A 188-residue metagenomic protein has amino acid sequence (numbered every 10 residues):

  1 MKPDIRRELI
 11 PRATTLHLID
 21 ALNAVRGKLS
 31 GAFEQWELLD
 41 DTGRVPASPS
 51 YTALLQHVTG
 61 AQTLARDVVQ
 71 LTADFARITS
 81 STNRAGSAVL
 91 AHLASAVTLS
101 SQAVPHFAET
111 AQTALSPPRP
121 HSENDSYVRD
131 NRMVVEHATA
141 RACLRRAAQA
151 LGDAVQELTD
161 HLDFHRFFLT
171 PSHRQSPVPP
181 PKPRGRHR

Functional and structural regions predicted by a protein language model:
M1-Q62: Leu/Val/Ala/Ile-rich N-terminal alpha-helices, chiefly Sec-type signal peptides and the beginnings
K2-I5, D41, R66, A73 (+2 more regions): N-proximal short alpha-helices
K2-R12, T159-R188: Short, charged, intrinsically disordered terminal tails
I19-W36, V58-V68, V97-S100, V104-F107 (+2 more regions): Long amphipathic alpha-helices with heptad-repeat character, especially coiled-coil-forming segments used
E37-D40, A73-S80, A108, L115: A structural signal for long alpha-helical coiled-coils and helix-turn connectors that form the cytosolic signaling
P46-S50, A85-V89, R129: Residue-level recognition of alpha-helical structural elements
Q70-L93: Short, solvent-exposed, charged loop/turn and helix-capping segments that join or cap alpha-helices on peripheral
L90-S101, H106-P177: Amphipathic alpha-helical coiled-coil/helical-stalk segments
